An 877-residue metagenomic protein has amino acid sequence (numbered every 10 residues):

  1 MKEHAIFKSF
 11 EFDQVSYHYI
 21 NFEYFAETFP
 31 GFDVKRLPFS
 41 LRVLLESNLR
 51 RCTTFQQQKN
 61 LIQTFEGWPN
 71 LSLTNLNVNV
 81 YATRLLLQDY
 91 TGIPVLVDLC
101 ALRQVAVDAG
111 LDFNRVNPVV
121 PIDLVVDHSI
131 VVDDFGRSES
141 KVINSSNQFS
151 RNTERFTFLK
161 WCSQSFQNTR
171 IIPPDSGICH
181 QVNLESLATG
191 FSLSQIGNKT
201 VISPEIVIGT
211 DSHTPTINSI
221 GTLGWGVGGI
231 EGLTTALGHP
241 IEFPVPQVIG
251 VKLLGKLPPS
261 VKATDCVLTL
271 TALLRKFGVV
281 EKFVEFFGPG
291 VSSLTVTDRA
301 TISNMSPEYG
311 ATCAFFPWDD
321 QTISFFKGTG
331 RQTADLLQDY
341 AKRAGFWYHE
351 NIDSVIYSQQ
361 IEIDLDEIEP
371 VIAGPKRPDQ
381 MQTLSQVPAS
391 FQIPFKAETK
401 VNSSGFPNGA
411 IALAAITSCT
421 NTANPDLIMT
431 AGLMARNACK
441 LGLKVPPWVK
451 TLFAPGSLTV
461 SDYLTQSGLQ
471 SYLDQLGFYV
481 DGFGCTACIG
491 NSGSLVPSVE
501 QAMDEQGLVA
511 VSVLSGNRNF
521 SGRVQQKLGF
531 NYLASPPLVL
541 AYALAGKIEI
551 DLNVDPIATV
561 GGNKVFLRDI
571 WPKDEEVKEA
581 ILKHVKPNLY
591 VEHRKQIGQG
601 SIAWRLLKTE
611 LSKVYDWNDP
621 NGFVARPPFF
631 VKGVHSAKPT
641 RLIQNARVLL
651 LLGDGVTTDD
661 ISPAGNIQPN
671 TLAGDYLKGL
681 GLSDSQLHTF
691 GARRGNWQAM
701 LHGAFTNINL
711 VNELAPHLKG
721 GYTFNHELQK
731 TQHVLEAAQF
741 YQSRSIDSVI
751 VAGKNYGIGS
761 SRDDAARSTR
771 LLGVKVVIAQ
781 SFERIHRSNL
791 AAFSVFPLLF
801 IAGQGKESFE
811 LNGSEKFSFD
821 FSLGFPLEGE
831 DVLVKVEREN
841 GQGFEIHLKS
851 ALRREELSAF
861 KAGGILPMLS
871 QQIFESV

Functional and structural regions predicted by a protein language model:
M1-N147, L294-A300, N304, E308-T329 (+3 more regions): N-terminal amphipathic, basic-rich helices that act as targeting or association modules
T53-L253, D265-L268, P370-A373, M381 (+10 more regions): Long, structured ligand/cofactor-binding scaffold of large enzymes
Y81, L99-E154, V291-F395, V554-D616 (+4 more regions): Terminal amphipathic helices with adjacent charged low-complexity linkers/tails
N198-Q338, L427-P447, Y479-V591, A791-A792: Mobile "lid/hinge" segments at catalytic clefts and subdomain interfaces of large enzymes
F287-L294, N517, Q742-E783: Extracellular/luminal Protease-associated
V445-F478, G482-G493, M700, S760 (+4 more regions): Extended C-terminal subregions enriched in glycine
T559-D574, R787-A859, L866-L869: Acidic, glycine-rich flexible loop/linker segments
